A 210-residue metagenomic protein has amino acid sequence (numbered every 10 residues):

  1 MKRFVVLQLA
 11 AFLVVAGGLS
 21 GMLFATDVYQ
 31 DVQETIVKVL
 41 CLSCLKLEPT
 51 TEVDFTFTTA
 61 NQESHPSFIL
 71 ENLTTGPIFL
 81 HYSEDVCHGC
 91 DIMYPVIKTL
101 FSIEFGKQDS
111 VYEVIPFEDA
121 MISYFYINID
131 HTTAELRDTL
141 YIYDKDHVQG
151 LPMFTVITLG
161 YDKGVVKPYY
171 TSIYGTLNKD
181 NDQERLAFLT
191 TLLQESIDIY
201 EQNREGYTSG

Functional and structural regions predicted by a protein language model:
F4-V15, M22-T75, E184-G210: N-terminal leader/targeting and pre-domain segments
F55-E63, Y82, G106-L136: Thiol-based oxidoreductase modules, predominantly thioredoxin-like and allied folds used for disulfide exchange
H65, G89, M93-V96, L136-T139 (+1 more regions): Stable alpha-helical elements in mature extracytoplasmic
F68-H88: Short active-site neighborhood of thiol/selenol oxidoreductases, capturing the structured segment around
T74-F79, E118-F125, Q149-P152, Y200: Loop/turn elements at helix/coil->beta-strand transitions in domains of secreted/extracellular proteins
E84-G89, I129-A134, G160-K163, T176-K179: Solvent-exposed loop/turn segments at secondary-structure junctions within structured extracellular/periplasmic domains
G89-V114: Typically the conserved alpha-helix immediately C-terminal to a functionally engaged Cys/Sec in thioredoxin-like
D144-G210: Non-catalytic, surface beta->alpha helical segment in thiol-disulfide oxidoreductase systems
